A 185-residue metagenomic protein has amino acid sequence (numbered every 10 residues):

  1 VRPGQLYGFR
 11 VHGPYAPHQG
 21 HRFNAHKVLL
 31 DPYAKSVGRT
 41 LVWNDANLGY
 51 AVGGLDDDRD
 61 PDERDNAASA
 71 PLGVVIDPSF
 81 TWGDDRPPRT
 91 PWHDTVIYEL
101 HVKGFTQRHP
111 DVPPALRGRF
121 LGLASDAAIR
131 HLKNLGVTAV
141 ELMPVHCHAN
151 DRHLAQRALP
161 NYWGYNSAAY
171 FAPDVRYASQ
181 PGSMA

Functional and structural regions predicted by a protein language model:
R2-E99, T106-A115: The feature marks proteins involved in alpha-glucan
H12-P14, V145-C147, V175: An acidic- and aromatic-residue-enriched active-site/binding cleft used to recognize and process polar
W43-Y50, N134-V137, V175-S183: Low-complexity, flexible helical/coil segments
D85-P88, R130, P160: Short, flexible, glycine/charge-rich loop motifs used to bind or transfer phosphoryl groups or to couple energy/partner
Y98-L100, V140-L142, Y170: Conserved hydrophobic/aromatic pocket- or pore-lining residues that grip, position, or stack substrates in active sites
K103-V140: A conserved hydrophobic secondary-structure block that centers on an alpha-helix together with its immediately flanking
V112-G122, R152-A185: Aromatic- and acidic-residue-enriched carbohydrate-binding clefts of CAZyme catalytic domains
L132-L159: Carboxylate/His-rich catalytic cores and anion/metal-binding grooves
